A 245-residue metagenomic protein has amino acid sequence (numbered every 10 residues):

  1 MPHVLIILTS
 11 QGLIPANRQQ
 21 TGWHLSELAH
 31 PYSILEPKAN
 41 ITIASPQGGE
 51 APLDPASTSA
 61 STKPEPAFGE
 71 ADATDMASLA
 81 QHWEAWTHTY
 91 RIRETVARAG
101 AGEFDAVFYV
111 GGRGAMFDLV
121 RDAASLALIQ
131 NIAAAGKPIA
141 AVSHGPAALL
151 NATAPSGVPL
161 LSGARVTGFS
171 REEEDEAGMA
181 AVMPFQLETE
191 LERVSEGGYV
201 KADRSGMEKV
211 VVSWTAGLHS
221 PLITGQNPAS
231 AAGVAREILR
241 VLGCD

Functional and structural regions predicted by a protein language model:
M1-A135, A147-D245: Extended, subdomain-level signal for the structured scaffold at the beginning of enzyme domains
P138: Short glycine-centered segments of the SAM/dcSAM-binding site in methyltransferase folds
V142-P146: Short, thiol/selenol-centered motifs that function as redox-active sites or metal-ligating centers
